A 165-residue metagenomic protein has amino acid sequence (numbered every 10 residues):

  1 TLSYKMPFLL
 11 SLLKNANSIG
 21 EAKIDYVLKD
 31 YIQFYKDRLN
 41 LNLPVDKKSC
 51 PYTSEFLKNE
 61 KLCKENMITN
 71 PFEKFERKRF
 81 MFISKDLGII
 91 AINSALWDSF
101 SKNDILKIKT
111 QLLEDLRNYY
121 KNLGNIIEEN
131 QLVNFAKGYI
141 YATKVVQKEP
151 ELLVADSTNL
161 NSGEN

Functional and structural regions predicted by a protein language model:
T1-G163: Mixed-charge, low-complexity interaction segments
